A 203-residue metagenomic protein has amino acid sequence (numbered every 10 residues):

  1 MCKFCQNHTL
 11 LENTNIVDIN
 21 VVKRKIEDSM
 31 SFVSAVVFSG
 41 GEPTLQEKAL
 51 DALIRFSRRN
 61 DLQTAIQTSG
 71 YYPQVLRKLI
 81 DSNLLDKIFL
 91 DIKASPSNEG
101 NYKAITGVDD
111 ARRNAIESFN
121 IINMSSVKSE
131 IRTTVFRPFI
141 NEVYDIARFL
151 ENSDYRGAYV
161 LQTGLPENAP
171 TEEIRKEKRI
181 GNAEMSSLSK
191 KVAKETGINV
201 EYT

Functional and structural regions predicted by a protein language model:
M1-V17: Canonical Radical SAM [4Fe-4S] cluster-binding loop centered on the CxxxCxxC motif and its immediate flanking residues
T14-V17, K103-A111, K176-E184: Alpha-helix N-cap and loop-to-helix initiation/capping positions
N15-K25: Glycine-rich, highly charged phosphate/nucleotide-binding loops
K23-A35, L45-I174: Conserved AdoMet/S-adenosylmethionine-binding subsite of the radical SAM
I116-F119, N182-S187: Short alpha-helix
L188-T203: Binuclear metal-ion centers of metallo-dependent hydrolases, dominated by the metallo-beta-lactamase
